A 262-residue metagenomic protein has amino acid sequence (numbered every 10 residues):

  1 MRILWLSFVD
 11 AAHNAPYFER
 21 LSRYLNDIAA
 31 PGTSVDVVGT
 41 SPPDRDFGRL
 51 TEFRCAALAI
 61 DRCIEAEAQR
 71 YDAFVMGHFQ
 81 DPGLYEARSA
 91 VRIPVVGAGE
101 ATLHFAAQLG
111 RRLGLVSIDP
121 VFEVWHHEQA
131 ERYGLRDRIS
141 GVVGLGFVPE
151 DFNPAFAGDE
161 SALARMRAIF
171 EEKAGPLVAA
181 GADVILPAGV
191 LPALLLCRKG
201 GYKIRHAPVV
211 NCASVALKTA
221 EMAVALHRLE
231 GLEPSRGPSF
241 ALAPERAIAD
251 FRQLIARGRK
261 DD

Functional and structural regions predicted by a protein language model:
M1-R54, V121-D159, A256-D262: N-terminal glycine-rich anion-binding loop in soluble enzyme alpha/beta folds
A15, A107-L145, A223-D261: Short, glycine-/small-residue-rich phosphate/pyrophosphate-handling segment
G48-E65, A164-E171: Glycine-rich, highly charged phosphate/nucleotide-binding loops
I60-F105, L109: Glycine/small-residue-rich loop that forms an oxyanion/phosphate-binding "nest" at active or ligand-binding sites
A87-V96, L195-V215: Short acidic, glycine/proline-enriched helix-loop-strand junctions
A98-L103, I118-V121, C212-L217: Short, acidic/turn-prone active-site loops that include or flank metal/cofactor- and phosphate-binding residues
R132-V190, C197: Active-site rim beta-loop-alpha module in soluble metabolic enzymes
V209-E230: Short, flexible loop segments at boundaries between secondary-structure elements
